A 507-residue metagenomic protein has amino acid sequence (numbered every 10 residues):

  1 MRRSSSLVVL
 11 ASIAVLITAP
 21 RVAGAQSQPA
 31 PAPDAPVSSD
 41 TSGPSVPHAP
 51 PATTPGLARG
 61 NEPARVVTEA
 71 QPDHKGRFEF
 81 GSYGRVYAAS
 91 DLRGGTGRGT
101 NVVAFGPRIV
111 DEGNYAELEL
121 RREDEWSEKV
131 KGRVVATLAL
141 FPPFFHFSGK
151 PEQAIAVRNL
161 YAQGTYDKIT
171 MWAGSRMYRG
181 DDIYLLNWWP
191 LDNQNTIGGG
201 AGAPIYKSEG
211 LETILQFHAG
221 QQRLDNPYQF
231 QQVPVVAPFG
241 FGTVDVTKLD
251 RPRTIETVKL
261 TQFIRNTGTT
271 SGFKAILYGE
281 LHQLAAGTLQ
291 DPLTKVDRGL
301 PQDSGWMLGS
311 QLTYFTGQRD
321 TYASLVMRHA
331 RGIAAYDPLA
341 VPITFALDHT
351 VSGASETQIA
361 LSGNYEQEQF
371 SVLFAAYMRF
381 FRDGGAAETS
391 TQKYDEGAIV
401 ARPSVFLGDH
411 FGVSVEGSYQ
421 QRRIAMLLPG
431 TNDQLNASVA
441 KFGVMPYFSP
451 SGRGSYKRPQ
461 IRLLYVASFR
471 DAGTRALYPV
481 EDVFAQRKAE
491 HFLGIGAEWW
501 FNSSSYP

Functional and structural regions predicted by a protein language model:
M1-L10, T18: Bacterial N-terminal signal peptides that target proteins for export
V15-G24: C-terminal segment of classical bacterial N-terminal signal peptides
P31-M171, P204, L215, N364 (+5 more regions): Beta-barrel outer-membrane channel/assembly domains of diderm bacteria
H74-G76, W126-V130, D167-K168, K207-L211 (+7 more regions): Short coil turns and loop connectors of transmembrane beta-barrels in diderm outer membranes and organellar homologs
G76-G84, G132-A136, M171-A173, L211-F217 (+7 more regions): Transmembrane beta-strands of outer-membrane beta-barrel proteins
V86-G94, D124, L138-F144, Y166-K168 (+12 more regions): Transmembrane beta-strands of outer-membrane beta-barrel pores
Y87-R108, F145-R158, D167-L300, V341-A346 (+1 more regions): Surface-exposed coil loops of outer-membrane beta-barrel proteins
R253, V258-F263, T267-N432, N436-V444 (+1 more regions): Detector for outer-membrane/organellar transmembrane beta-barrel domains, recognizing the amphipathic beta-strand
